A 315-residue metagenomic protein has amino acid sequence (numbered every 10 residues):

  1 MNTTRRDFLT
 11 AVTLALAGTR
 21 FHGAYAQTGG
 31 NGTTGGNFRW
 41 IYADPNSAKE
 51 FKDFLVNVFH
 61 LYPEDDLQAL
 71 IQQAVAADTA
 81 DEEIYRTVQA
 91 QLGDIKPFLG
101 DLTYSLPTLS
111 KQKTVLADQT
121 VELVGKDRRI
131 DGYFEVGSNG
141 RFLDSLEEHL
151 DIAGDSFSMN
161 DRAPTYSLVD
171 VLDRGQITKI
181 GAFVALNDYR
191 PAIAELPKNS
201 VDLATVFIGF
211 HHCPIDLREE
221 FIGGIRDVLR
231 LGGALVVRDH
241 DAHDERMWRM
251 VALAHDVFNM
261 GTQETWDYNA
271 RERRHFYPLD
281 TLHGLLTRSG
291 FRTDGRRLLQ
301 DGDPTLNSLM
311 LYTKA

Functional and structural regions predicted by a protein language model:
D7-Q27: N-terminal export signals
A15-L16, Q27-L70: N-terminal accessory segments
L61-R128: Class I SAM-dependent methyltransferase Rossmann-like catalytic core, especially the SAM/SAH-binding loop
G132-A192: Class I SAM-dependent methyltransferase SAM/SAH-binding core
P191-A204: A short acidic, Gly/Pro-enriched loop at the edge of an enzyme's catalytic core that lines a small-molecule cofactor
V201-D216: A short SAM/SAH-binding and catalytic strip from SAM-dependent methyltransferases
E219-L231: A short glycine-rich, Lys/Arg-flanked "PGG" loop and its adjoining helix->strand segment in the class I
R238-S289, D294-Q300: C-terminal alpha-helical "lid/dimerization" subdomain adjacent to the S-adenosyl-L-methionine
